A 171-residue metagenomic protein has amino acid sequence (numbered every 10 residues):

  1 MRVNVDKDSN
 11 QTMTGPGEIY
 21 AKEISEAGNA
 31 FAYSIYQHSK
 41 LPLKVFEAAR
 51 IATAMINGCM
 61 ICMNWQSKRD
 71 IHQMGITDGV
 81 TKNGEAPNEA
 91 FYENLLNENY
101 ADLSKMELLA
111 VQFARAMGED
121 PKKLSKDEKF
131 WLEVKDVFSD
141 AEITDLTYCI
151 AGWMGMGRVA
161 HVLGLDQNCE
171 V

Functional and structural regions predicted by a protein language model:
M1-V171: Hydrophobic alpha-helical segments
